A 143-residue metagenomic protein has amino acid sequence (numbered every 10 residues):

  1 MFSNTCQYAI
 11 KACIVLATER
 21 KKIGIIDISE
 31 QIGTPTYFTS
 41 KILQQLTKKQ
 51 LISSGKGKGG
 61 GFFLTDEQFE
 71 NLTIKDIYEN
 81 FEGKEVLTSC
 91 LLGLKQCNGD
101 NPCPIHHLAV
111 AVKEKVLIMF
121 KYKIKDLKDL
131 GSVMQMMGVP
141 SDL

Functional and structural regions predicted by a protein language model:
M1-S3, H107: Short amphipathic alpha-helical boundary/capping segments
N4-T34, F62: N-terminal helix-turn-helix DNA-binding core of bacterial DNA-binding proteins
C13, L43-Q44: Short, hydrophobic-biased segments on the C-terminal half of alpha helices that form "recognition helices"
K49-K58, F63-T65: Beta-hairpin "wing" of winged helix-turn-helix
Q68-L92, A109-A111: Conserved segment of winged-helix/HTH DNA-binding domains
L91-L143: C-terminal regulatory/oligomerization modules of transcriptional regulators
